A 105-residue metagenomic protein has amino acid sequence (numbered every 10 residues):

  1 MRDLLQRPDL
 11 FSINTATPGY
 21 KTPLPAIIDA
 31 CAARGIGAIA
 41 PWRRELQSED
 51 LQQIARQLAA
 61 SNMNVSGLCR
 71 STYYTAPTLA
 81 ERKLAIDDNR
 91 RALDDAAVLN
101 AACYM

Functional and structural regions predicted by a protein language model:
M1-C103: N-terminal pre-domain/capping segments
